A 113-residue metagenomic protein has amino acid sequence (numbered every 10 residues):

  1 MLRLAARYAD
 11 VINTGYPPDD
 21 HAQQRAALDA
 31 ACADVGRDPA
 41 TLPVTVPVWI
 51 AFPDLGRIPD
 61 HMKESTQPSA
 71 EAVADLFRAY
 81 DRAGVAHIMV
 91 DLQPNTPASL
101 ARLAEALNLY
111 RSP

Functional and structural regions predicted by a protein language model:
M1-P113: Active-site-adjacent structural elements that line small-molecule/cofactor binding pockets in enzymes
